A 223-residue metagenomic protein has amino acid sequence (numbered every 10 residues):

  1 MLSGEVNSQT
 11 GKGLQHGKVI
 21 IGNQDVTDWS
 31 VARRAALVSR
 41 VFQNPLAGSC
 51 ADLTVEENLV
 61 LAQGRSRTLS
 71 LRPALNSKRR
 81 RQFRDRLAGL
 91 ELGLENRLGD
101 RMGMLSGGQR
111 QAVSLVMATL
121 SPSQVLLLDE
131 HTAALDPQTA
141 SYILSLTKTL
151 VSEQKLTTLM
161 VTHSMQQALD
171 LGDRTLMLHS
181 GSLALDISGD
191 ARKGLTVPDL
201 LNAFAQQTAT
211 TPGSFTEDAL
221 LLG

Functional and structural regions predicted by a protein language model:
K18-R33, G189-A191: ABC ATPase NBD Q-loop/coupling interface
L53-T68: Q-loop/switch helix immediately C-terminal to the Walker
A118-T119: ABC ATPase C-loop
E130-H131: Walker B catalytic motif
P137-T139: Helix N-cap at the start of a conserved alpha-helix in ABC-type nucleotide-binding domains
S141-Q154: Helical segment within the ABC ATPase nucleotide-binding domain
T162-H163: H-loop/switch region of ABC-family ATPase nucleotide-binding domains
S182-Q206: Conserved beta-strand-loop-alpha-helix hinge in the C-terminal portion of ABC ATPase nucleotide-binding domains
